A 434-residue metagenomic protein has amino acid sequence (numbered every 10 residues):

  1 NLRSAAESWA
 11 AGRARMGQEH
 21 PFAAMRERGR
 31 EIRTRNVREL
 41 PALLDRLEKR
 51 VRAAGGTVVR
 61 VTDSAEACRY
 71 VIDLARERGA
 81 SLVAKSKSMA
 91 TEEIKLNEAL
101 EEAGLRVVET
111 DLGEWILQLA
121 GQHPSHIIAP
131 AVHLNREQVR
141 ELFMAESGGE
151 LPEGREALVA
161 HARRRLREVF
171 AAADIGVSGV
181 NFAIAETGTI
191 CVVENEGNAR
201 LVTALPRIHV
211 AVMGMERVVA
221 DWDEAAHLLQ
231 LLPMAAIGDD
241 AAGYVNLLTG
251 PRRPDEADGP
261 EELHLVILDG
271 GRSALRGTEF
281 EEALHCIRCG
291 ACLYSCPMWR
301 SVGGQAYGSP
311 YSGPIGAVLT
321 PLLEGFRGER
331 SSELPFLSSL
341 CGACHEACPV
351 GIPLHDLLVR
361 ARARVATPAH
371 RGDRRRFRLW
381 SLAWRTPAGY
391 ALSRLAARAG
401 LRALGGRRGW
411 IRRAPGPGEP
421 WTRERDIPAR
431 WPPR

Functional and structural regions predicted by a protein language model:
N1-E279: The feature marks the mature, well-folded catalytic cores of soluble enzymes
N1-S8, R360, R376-R434: Intrinsic disorder at enzyme termini
E48, N97, D223-A226, G290 (+3 more regions): Predominant activation on well-ordered alpha-helical scaffold segments within soluble catalytic domains
E66, A242-D255, R288, V302-G303 (+3 more regions): A glycine-rich phosphate-binding loop feature that marks nucleotide/adenosyl-phosphate handling sites
G113, D240-Y244, G372-F377, W410-R412: Short coil/turn segments at secondary-structure boundaries
R217, L284-R288: Short, contiguous, pocket-lining structural segments that sit at or immediately flank catalytic/ligand-binding sites
D255-A283, L293, M298-G405: Ferredoxin-type iron-sulfur electron-transfer modules in oxidoreductases and energy-metabolism complexes
